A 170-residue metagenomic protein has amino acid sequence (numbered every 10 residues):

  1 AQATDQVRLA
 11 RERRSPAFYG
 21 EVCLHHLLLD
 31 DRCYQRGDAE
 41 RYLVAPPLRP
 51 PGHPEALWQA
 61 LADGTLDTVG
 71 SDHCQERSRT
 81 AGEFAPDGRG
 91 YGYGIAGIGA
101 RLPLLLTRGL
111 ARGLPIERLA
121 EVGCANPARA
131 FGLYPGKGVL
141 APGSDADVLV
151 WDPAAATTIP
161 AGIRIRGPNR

Functional and structural regions predicted by a protein language model:
A1-E12, H26-D38, C74-L104, P160: Histidine/acidic-residue-rich catalytic or RNA/ligand-binding cores of hydrolases and nuclease-related proteins
A1-V69: Histidine/acidic residue-rich metal-binding segments in metalloenzymes
V22, H73, A154-A155: Active-site metal-binding loops of divalent metal-dependent hydrolases
Y42, T68, Q75-P153: His/Asp/Glu-enriched, well-ordered alpha-helical/loop segment that forms or immediately abuts the divalent-metal
L61-D63, L140-S144, I165: A structural signal for short secondary-structure junctions
R129-A130, T158-P160: Short, solvent-exposed loop/turn segments at secondary-structure junctions
I159-R170: A conserved acidic, glycine/proline-rich C-terminal tail/linker
